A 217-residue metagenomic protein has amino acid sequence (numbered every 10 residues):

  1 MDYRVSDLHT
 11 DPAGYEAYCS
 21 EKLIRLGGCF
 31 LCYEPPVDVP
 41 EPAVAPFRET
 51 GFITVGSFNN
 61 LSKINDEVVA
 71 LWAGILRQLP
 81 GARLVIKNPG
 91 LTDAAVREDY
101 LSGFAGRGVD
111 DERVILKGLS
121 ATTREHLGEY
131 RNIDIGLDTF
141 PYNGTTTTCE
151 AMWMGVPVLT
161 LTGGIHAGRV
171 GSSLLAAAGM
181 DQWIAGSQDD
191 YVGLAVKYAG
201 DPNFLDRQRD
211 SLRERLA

Functional and structural regions predicted by a protein language model:
M1-V39: Active-site-proximal region of nucleotide-activated glycan assembly enzymes, centered on histidine/acidic-rich loops
R4, L23, G136-L137, V158: Short, well-ordered beta-strand core segments
S6-D7, F58, K87-P89, K117-L119 (+4 more regions): Generic beta-strand/beta-sheet core signal
G28-T122, E129: Conserved catalytic-core segment of nucleotide-activated headgroup transferases in glycan assembly
R124-H126, T147: Short acidic active-site motifs
E129-P141: Acidic donor-binding loop of glycosyltransferase active sites
T139-L216: Catalytic binding pocket for nucleotide-activated donors in carbohydrate/polymer assembly enzymes
